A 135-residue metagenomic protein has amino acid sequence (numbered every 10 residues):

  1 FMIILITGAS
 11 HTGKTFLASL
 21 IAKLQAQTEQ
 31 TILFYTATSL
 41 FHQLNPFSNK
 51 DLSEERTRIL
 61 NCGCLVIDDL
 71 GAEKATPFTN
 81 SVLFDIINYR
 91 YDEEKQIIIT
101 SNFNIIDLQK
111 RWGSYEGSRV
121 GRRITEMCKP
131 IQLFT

Functional and structural regions predicted by a protein language model:
F1-A18: Walker A/P-loop nucleotide-binding motif
L5, L33-T36, I99: A structural signal for short, well-ordered beta-strand segments and their strand-loop junctions that often border
F16-E29: P-loop NTPase Walker A phosphate-binding motif
A26, Q30-N61, K74, S81: Short glycine-rich substrate-engagement loop in P-loop NTPases that contacts/grips substrate
Q30-T31, N61-C64, Y91-I99: Loop/turn-to-beta-strand initiation segments
L40-F47, L70-T135: Replace "adjacent to P-loop NTPase cores in ATP/GTP-dependent enzymes" with "adjacent to NTP-binding cores
